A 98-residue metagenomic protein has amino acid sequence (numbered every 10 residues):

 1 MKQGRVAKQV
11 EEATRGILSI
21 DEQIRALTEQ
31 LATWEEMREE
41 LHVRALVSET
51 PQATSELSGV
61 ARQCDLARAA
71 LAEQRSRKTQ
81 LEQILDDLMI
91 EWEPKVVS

Functional and structural regions predicted by a protein language model:
M1-I17, W92-S98: Short, charge-rich amphipathic alpha-helices with coiled-coil/heptad character
G4, E11, P51, S55-S58 (+1 more regions): Generic alpha-helical secondary structure signal
S19-I24, Q63-L85: Amphipathic alpha-helical coiled-coil segments
L27-Q52: Extended alpha-helical coiled-coil "stalk/arm" regions that act as elongated linkers or oligomerization scaffolds
T33-E36, D86-S98: Non-transmembrane, heptad-repeat alpha-helical coiled-coil rod segments that act as dimerization/spacing scaffolds
V47-A70: Short, glycine/alanine-rich amphipathic alpha-helical segment that often forms an alpha-turn-alpha hairpin
